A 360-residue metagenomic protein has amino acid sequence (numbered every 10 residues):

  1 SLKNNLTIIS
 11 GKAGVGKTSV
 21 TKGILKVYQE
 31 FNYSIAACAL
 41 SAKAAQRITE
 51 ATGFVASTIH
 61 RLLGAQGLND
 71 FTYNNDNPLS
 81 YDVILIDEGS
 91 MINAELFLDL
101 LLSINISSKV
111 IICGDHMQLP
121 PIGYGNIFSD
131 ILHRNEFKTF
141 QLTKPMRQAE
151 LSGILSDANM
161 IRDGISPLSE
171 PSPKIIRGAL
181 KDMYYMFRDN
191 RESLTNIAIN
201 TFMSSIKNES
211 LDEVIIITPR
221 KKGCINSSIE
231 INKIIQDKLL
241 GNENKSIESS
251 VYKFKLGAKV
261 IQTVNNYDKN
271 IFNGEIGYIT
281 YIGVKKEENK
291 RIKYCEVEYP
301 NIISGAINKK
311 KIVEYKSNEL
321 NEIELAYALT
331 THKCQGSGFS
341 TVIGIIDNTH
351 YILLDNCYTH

Functional and structural regions predicted by a protein language model:
S1, S41, R220, G257 (+1 more regions): Conserved hydrophobic/aromatic pocket- or pore-lining residues that grip, position, or stack substrates in active sites
N4-I175: ASCE P-loop NTPase helicase motor core
I9-K12, C38-L40, I59, C113 (+6 more regions): Generic beta-strand/beta-sheet core signal
A13, A37, I48, N74-N77 (+7 more regions): Replace "in large, NTP-powered and nucleic-acid-processing enzymes" with "in large, NTP-powered factors and other
A13-G14, S90-M91, M117, R147 (+8 more regions): Short, glycine-/Ser/Thr-/acidic-enriched flexible segments
D82, V214, S340: Conserved acidic residues
C113-K269, T280-I282, E288: Conserved helicase motor core of P-loop NTPases
N273-H360: C-terminal accessory regions
